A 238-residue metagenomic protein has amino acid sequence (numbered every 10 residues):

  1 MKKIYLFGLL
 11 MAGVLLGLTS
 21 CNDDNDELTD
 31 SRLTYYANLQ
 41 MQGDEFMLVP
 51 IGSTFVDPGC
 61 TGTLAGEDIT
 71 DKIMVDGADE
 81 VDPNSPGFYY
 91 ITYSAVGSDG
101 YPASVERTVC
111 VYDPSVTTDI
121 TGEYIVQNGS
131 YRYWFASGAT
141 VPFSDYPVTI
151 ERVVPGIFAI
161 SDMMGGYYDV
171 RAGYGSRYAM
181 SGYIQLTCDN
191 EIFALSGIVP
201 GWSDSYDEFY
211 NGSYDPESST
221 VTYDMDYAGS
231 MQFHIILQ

Functional and structural regions predicted by a protein language model:
M1-K2: N-terminal secretory signal peptides that target proteins for export/translocation
Y5-G43: Bacterial Sec-dependent N-terminal signal peptides
D23, Y35-E67, G156, M164-G166: Solvent-exposed, low-complexity, repeat-rich "mucin-like" stalks and linkers
E27-T29, S104-V109, I235: Edge beta-strands of extracellular beta-sandwich domains
L33-Y36, V111-D119: Extracellular interdomain linker/stem segments of modular secreted and single-pass surface proteins
E67-A103, R107, V111-Y112: Serine/threonine-rich, repeat-prone extracellular segments and beta-strand-based repeat modules of secreted/surface
S115-Q238: Ser/Thr/Gly/Pro-rich, low-complexity flexible regions
